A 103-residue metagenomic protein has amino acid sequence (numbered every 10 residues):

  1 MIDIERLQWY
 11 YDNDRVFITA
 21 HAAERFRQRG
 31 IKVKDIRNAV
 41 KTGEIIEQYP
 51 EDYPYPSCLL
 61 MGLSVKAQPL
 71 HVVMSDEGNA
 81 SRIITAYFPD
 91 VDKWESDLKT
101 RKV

Functional and structural regions predicted by a protein language model:
M1-V103: Ribonuclease/tRNase effector modules and their secretory precursors
